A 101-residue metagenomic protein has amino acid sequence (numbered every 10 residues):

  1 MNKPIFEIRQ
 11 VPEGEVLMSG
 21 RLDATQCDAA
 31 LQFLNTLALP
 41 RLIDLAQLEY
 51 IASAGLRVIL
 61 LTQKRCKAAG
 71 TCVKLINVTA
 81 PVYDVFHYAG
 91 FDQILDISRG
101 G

Functional and structural regions predicted by a protein language model:
M1-I51, L61-G101: STAS-like cytosolic regulatory interaction modules
